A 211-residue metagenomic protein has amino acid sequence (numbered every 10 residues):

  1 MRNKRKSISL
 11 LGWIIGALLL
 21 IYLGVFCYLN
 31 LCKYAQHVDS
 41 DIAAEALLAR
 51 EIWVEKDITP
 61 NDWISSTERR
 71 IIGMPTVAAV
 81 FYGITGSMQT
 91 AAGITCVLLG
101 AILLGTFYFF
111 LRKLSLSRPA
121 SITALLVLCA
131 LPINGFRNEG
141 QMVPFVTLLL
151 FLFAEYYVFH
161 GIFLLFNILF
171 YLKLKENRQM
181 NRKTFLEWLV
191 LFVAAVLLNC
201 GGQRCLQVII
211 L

Functional and structural regions predicted by a protein language model:
M1-F26, R118-I122, Q179, F185-E187: Start-transfer (signal-anchor) and selected internal transmembrane alpha helices of multi-pass inner/ER membrane
S9-G12, M74, A78-Y82, A92-T106 (+1 more regions): Transmembrane alpha-helices of multi-pass, membrane-embedded glycan-processing enzymes that use lipid-linked
S9-V38, P132, V196-G201: Transmembrane signal-anchor helices characteristic of membrane glycosylation enzymes that use polyprenol
G16, I94-I122: Transmembrane-helix motifs of polytopic, lipid-linked glycan transferases
L31-S40, W53-T76, Q89-T90: Membrane-proximal lumenal/periplasmic loop motifs of glycosylation machinery
I71, R118-Y171, G201-G202: Membrane-interface micro-motifs in multi-pass membrane enzymes
I102-L114, F151-E155, F163-K175, I210-L211: Transmembrane alpha-helical segments
L165-F170, E176, F185-Q203: Membrane-interface alpha helices of multi-pass inner-membrane proteins
